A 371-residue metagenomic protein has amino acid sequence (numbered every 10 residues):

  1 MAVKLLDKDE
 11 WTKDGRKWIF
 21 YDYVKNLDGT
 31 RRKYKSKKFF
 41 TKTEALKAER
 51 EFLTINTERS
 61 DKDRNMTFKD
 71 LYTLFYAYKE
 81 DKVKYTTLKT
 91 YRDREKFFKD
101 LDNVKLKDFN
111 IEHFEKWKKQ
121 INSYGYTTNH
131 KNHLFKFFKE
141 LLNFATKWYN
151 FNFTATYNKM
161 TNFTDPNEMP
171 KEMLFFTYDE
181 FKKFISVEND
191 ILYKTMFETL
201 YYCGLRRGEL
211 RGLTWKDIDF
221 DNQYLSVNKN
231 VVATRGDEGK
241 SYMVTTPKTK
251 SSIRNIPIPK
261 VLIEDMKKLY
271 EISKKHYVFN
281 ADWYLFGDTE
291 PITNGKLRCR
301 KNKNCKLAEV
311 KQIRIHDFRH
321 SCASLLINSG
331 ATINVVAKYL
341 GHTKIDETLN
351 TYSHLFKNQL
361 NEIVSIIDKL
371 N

Functional and structural regions predicted by a protein language model:
D14-I19, Y23-E112, K274-F279: N-terminal DNA-binding module of tyrosine recombinases/phage integrases
Y76-F144, W148-N150, P291-K296, K311-D317: N-terminal core-binding DNA-recognition domain of tyrosine site-specific recombinases/integrases
N132, K147, F151, A155-L213 (+3 more regions): Basic, Lys/Arg- and aromatic-enriched nucleic-acid-binding interface segment
K147, E198, Y202, G208-E209 (+3 more regions): C-terminal catalytic core of tyrosine-transesterase DNA break-rejoin enzymes
N167, F175, V231, L340-S365: Catalytic-site neighborhood detector that most strongly recognizes the C-terminal catalytic loop/helix of tyrosine
K183, G236-M243, N350-N371: DNA/chromatin major-groove-contacting recognition/catalytic segments
L213-K268: Conserved tyrosine-mediated DNA breakage-rejoining catalytic core shared by Y-recombinases
P259-V310: Active-site/catalytic core of tyrosine-dependent DNA strand-transfer enzymes
